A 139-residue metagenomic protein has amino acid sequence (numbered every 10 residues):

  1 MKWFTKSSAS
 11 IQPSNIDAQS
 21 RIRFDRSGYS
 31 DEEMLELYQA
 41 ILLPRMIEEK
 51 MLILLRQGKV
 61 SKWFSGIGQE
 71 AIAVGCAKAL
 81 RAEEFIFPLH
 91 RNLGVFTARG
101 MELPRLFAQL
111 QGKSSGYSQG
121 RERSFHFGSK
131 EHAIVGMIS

Functional and structural regions predicted by a protein language model:
M1-R91: N-terminal amphipathic, basic-rich helices that act as targeting or association modules
E49, I53-S139: Cofactor-binding active-site loop characterized by glycine-rich and histidine/acidic residues
